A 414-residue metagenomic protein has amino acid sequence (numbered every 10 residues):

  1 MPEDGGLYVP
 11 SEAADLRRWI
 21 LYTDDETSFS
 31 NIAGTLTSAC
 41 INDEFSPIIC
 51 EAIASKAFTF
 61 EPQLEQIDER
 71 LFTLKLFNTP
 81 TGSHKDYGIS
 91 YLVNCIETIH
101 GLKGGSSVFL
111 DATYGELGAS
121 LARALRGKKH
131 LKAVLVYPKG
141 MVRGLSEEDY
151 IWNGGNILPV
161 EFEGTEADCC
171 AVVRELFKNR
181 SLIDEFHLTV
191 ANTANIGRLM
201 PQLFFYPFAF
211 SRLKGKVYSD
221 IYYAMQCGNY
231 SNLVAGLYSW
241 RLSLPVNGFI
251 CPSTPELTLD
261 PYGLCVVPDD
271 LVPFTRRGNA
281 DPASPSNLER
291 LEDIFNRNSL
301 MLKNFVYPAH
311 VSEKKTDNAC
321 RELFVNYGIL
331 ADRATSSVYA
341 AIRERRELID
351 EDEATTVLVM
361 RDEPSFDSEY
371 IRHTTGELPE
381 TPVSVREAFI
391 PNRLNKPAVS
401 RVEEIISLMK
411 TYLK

Functional and structural regions predicted by a protein language model:
M1-K414: PLP-dependent amino-acid enzyme catalytic core
